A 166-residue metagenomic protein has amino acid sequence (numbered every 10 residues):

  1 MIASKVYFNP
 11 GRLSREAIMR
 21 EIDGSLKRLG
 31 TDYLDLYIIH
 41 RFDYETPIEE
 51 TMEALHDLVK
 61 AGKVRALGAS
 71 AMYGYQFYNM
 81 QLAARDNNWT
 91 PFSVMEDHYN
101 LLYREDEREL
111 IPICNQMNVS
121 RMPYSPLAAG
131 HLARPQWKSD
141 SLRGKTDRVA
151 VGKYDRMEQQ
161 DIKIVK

Functional and structural regions predicted by a protein language model:
M1-P10, M95-H98: A short, structured active-site edge motif that brings together acidic residues
M1-V6, Y33, G144-V149: Short, basic/glycine-rich phosphate-binding loops at helix/coil junctions that contact nucleotide phosphates
S4, L36-I39, A69, D97: Conserved beta-strand positions
V6-M19, H40-T46: Active-site mouth loops of central-metabolism enzymes
V6-N9, I38, V149-R156: Short glycine/proline- and acidic residue-enriched helix-loop micro-motifs that form flexible lids or anion-recognition
R12-G30, E53, F77-A83: Short, acidic/polar
L26-P47: Active-site groove signature of glycoside hydrolases
T46-K166: Beta/alpha (TIM)-barrel catalytic core signal, keyed to glycine-rich beta->alpha loops juxtaposed to Asp/Glu that bind
